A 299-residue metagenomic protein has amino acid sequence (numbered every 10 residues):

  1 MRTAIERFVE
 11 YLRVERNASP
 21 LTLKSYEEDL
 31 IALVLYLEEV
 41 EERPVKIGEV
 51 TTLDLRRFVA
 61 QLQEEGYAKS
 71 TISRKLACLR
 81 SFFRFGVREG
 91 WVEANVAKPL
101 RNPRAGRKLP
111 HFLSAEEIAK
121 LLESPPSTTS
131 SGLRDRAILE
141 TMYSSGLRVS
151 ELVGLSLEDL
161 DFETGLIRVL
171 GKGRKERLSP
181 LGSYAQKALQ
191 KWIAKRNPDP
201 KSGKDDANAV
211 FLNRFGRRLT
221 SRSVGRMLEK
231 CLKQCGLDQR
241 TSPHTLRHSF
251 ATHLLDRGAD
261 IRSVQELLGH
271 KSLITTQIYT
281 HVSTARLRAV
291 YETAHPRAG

Functional and structural regions predicted by a protein language model:
M1-G299: Conserved catalytic core of the tyrosine transesterase superfamily
